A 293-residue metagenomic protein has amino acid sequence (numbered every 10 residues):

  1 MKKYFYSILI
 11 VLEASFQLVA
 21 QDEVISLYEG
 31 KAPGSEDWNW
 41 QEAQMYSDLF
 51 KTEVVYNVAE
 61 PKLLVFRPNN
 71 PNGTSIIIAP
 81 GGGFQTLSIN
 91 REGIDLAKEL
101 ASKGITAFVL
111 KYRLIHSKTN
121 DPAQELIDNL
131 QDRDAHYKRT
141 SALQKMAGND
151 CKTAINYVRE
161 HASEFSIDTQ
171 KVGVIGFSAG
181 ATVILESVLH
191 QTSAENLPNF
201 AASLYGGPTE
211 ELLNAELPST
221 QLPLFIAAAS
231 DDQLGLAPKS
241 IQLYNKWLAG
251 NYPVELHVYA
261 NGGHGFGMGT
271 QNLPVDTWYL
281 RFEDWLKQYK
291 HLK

Functional and structural regions predicted by a protein language model:
M1-E23: Bacterial Sec-dependent N-terminal signal peptides
Q21-V58, L64, V174, A179-G180: An N-terminal hydrophobic leader/cap segment in hydrolases
K31, S230-Q233, G262-G263: Acidic beta-to-alpha connecting loop that harbors the catalytic carboxylate
D37-Q41, F50-V54, A59-K62, N72 (+2 more regions): Serine-hydrolase catalytic machinery in alpha/beta-hydrolase-like enzymes
N69, G82, S178, G207 (+1 more regions): Residue-level signal for short, function-critical loop segments
K145-T220: Primarily recognizes the serine-hydrolase "nucleophile elbow" in alpha/beta-hydrolase and SGNH/GDSL folds
N199-V258: The feature captures the conserved acid-bearing segment of alpha/beta-hydrolase catalytic domains
G250-K293: C-terminal catalytic histidine-bearing segment of alpha/beta-hydrolase fold enzymes
